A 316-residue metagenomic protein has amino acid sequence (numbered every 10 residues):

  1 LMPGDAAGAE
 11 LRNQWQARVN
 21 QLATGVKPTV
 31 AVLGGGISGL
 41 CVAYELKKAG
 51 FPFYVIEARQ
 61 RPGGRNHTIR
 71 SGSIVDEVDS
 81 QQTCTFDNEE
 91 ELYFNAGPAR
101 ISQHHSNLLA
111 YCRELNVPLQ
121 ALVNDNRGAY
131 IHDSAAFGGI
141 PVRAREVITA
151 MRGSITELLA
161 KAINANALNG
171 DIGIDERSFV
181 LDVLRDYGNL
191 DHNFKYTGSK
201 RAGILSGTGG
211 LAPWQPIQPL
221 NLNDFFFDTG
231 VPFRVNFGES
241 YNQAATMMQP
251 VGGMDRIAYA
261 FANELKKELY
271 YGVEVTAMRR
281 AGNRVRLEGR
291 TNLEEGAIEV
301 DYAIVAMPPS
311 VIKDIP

Functional and structural regions predicted by a protein language model:
L1-P316: FAD-dinucleotide binding site
